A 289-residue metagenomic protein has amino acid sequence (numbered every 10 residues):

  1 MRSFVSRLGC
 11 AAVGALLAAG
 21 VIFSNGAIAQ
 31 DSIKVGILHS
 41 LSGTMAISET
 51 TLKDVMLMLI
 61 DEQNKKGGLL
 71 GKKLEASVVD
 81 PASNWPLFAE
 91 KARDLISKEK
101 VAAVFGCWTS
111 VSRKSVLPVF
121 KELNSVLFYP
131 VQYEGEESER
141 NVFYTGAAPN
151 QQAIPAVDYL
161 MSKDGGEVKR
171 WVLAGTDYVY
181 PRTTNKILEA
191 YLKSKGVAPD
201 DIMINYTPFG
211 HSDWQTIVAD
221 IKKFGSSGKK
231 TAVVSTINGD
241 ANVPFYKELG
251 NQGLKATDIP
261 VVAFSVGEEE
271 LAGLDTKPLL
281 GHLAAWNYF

Functional and structural regions predicted by a protein language model:
M1-G14: Bacterial N-terminal signal peptides that target proteins for export
I22-A29: Sec/Tat signal peptide C-region and signal peptidase I cleavage site
Q30, D54-A76, G166, S194-P199: Signal peptide-proximal N-terminal region of secreted/periplasmic/extracellular or secretory-lumen proteins
S32-T51, C107-W108, R170-T176: Short beta-strand segments enriched in small/hydrophobic residues
I47-D54, G67-E136, T145, Y206-Q215 (+1 more regions): Beta-alpha junction/loop-to-helix N-cap segments that form part of ligand/metal-binding clefts
E90, E134, N141-Q252: Extracellular/periplasmic Venus flytrap/periplasmic-binding protein
L95-W108, F128-P130, R170-G175, G228-G239 (+2 more regions): Periplasmic-binding protein-like
L249-F289: Extracellular/periplasmic periplasmic-binding protein-like sensory domains
